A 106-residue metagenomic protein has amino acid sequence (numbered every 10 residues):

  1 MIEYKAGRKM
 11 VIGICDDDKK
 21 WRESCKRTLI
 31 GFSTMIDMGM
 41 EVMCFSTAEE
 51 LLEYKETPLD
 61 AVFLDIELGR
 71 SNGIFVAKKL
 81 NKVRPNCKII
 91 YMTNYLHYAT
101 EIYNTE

Functional and structural regions predicted by a protein language model:
M1-G13: Non-catalytic signal-transmission and effector/linker regions of two-component phosphorelay proteins
G13, M43, I90: Conserved beta-strand positions in the Rossmann-like core of class I SAM-dependent methyltransferases
D16-D17, N94: Acidic di-acidic motifs
D18-M43: Two-component/phosphorelay signaling modules centered on CheY-like receiver
E23, E53, T100: Alpha-helical elements of the RecA-like P-loop NTPase motor core of helicases
C44-A61: Acidic, metal-coordinating helix/loop segments flanking the phosphotransfer/catalytic sites of two-component signaling
L59-E106: CheY-like receiver
